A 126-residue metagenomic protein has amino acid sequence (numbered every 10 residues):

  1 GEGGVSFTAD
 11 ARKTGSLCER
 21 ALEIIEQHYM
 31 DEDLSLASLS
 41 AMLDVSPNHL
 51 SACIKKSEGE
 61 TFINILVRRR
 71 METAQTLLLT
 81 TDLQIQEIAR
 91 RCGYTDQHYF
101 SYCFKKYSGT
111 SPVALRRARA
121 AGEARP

Functional and structural regions predicted by a protein language model:
G1-S6, D10, L22-L34, C53-E58 (+3 more regions): Basic, amphipathic alpha-helical hairpins
E2-S6, M42, A124: Compositionally biased, intrinsically disordered low-complexity regions
F7-G15, D33-L36, S40-L43, N64: Conserved phosphate/pyrophosphate-binding and hydrolysis machinery centered on Walker-type P-loop NTPases, extending
T14-C18, I85: The cytosolic transmitter module of two-component sensor histidine kinases
E23, K56-T95, R117-P126: Terminal helix-turn-helix DNA-binding modules in bacterial transcription factors
A37-R69, A89-S111: Basic/polar phosphate-binding segments, predominantly the helix-turn-helix DNA-binding elements of transcriptional
Y102-P126: …primarily DNA-binding HTH/wHTH and HhH modules…
